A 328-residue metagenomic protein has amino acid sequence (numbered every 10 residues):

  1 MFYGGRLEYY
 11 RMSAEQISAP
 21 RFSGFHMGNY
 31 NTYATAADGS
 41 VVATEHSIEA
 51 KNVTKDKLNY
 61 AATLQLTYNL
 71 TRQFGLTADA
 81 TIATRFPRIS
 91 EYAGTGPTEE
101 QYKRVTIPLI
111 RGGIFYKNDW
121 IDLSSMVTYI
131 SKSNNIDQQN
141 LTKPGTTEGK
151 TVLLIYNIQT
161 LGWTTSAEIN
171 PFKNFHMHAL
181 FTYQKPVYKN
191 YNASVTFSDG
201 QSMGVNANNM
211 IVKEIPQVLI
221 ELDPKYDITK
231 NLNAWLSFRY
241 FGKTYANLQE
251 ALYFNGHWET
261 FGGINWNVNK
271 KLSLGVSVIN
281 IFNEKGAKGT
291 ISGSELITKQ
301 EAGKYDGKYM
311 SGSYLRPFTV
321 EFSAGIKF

Functional and structural regions predicted by a protein language model:
M1-I17, W120-I121, I169-Y183, W266-F282: Hydrophobic, aliphatic-enriched repeat segments that assemble into extended interaction scaffolds in large eukaryotic
M1-K132, T182, D223-K225, T229: Structural signature of Gram-negative outer-membrane beta-barrels, strongest in the C-terminal barrel of TonB-dependent
Y9-Y10, Y129-S131, L153-N247, S323-G325: Gram-negative outer-membrane beta-barrel transporters
S13-N52, G94-T98, D137-T151, K189-N209 (+1 more regions): Solvent-exposed loop segments that connect transmembrane elements
A61, T67, F74, V105-G112 (+2 more regions): Conserved C-terminal beta-signal and adjacent last beta-strands/turns of outer-membrane beta-barrel proteins
R72-T81, R104-L161, S166, N170-H176 (+2 more regions): Membrane-embedded beta-barrel scaffold of Gram-negative outer-membrane proteins
T84, P186, I281: Hydrophobic pocket-lining residues within nucleotide cofactor-binding pockets
P87, N134, E284-A287: Switch/connector loops and helix/strand junctions flanking conserved nucleotide-binding motifs in nucleotide-processing
